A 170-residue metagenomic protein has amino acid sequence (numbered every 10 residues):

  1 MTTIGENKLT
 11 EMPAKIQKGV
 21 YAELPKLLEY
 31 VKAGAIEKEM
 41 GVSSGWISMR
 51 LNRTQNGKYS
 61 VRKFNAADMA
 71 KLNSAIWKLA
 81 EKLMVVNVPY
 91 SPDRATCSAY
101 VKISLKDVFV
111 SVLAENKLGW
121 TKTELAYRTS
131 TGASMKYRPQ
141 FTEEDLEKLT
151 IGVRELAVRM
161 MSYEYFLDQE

Functional and structural regions predicted by a protein language model:
T2-A33, W77, V85-F109: A short, Lys/Arg-rich alpha-helix, primarily the initiator
T10, Q55, E81-I103, D107 (+3 more regions): Short, charged recognition helix plus adjacent turn of helix-turn-helix-like nucleic-acid-binding domains
K26, E37, R62, I103 (+1 more regions): Short, charged/polar micro-motifs that form catalytic or ligand-binding hotspots
K32, S44, A80, T121-K122 (+1 more regions): Secondary-structure boundary/capping signal
K32-M40, V108-L118: Short alpha-helical "recognition helix" segments of helix-turn-helix
S43-F64, T121-F141: Recognition helix of helix-turn-helix/homeodomain-like DNA-binding domains that insert into the DNA major groove
R62-L83, P139-M161: DNA major-groove recognition helix of helix-turn-helix/homeodomain DNA-binding modules
